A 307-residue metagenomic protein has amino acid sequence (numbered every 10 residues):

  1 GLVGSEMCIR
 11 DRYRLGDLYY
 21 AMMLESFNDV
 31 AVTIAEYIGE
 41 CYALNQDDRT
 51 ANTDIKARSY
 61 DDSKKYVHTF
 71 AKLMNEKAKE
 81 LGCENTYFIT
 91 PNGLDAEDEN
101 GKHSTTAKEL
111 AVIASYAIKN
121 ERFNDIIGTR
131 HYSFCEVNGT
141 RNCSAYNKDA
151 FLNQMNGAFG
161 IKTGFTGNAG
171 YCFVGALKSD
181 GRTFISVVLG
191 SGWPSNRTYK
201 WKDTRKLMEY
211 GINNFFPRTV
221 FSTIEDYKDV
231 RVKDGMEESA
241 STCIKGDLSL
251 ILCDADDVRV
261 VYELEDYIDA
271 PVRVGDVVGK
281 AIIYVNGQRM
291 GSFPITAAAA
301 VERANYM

Functional and structural regions predicted by a protein language model:
G1, S5-E6, R10-K108, I118-E121: Active-site-adjacent loops and short helices of periplasmic peptidoglycan-processing enzymes
C83, G101-M307: Domain-terminus/edge residues, biased toward the C-terminal soluble/receptor-binding domains of extracytoplasmic
